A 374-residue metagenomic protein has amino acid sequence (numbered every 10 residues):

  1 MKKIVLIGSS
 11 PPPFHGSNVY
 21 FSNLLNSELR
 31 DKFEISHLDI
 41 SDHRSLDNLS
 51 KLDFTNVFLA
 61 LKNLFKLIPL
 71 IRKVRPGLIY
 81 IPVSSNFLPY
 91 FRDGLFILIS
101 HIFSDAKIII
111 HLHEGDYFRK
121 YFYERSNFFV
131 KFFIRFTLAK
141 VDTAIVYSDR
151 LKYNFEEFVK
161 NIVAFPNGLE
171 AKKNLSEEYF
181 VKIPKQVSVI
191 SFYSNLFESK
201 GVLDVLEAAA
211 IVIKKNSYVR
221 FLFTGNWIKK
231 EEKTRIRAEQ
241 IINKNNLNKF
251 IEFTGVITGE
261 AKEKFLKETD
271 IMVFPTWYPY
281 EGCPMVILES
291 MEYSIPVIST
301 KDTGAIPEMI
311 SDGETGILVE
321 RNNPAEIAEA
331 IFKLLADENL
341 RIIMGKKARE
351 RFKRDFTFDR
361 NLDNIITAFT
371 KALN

Functional and structural regions predicted by a protein language model:
V5-L6, V181-I211, F221-T224: Conserved donor-binding/catalytic core segment of Leloir-type glycosyltransferases
N18-N23, F197-K214, F221, K233 (+2 more regions): A conserved mid-protein helix/loop that constitutes part of the nucleotide-sugar donor-binding site
D39-H43, R220-I236, G255-V256: Glycosyltransferase donor-sugar binding loop
K131-S176: Donor nucleotide-sugar binding/catalytic pocket of nucleotide-sugar-dependent glycosyltransferases
R235-I257: Nucleotide-activated donor-binding/catalytic signature segment of Leloir-type glycosyltransferases, i.e., the conserved
K267-G282, I295: Acidic donor-binding loop of glycosyltransferase active sites
E292, P296-T300: Short hydrophobic beta-strand element within catalytic cores of glycosyltransferases and related nucleotide-activated
D312-G313, I317-P324, K333-N339: Conserved acidic donor-binding segment of nucleotide-sugar-dependent glycosyltransferases
